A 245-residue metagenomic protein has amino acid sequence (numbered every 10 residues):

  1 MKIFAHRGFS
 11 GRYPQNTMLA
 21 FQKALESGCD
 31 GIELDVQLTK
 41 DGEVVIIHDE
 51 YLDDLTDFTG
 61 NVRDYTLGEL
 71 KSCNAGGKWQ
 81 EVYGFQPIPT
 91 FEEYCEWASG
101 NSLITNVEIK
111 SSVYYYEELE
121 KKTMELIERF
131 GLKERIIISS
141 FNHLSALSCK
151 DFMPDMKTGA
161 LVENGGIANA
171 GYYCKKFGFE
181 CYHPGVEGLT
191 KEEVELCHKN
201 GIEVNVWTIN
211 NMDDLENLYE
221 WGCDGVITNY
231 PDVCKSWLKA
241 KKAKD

Functional and structural regions predicted by a protein language model:
M1-D245: Phosphate-group recognition and catalysis centered on beta-loop-alpha active-site segments
